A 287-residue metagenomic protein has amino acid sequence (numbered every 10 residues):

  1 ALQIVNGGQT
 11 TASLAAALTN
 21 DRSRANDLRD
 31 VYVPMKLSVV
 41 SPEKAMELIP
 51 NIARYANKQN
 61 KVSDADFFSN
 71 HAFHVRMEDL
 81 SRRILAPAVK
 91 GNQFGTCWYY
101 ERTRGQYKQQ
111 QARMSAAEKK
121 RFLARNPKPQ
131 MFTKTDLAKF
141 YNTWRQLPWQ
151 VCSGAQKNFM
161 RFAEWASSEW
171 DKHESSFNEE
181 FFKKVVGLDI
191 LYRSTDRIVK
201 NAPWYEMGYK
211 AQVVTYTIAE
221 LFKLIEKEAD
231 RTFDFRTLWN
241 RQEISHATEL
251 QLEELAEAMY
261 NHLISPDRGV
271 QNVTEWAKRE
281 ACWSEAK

Functional and structural regions predicted by a protein language model:
I4-N6: Short conserved micro-motifs on helix faces and helix-strand junctions that flank and scaffold key functional residues
G8, I218, A286-K287: Intrinsically disordered, charged low-complexity linkers and terminal tails that flank or connect structured domains
G8-D27: Short active-site loop/helix that positions an aromatic residue
D27-V31, M35-F233: C-terminal catalytic or substrate-handling cores of phosphate/nucleotide- and metal-cofactor-dependent proteins acting
R76-R82, N240-L252: Eukaryote-specific, cytoplasm-facing alpha-helical/coiled-coil scaffolding segments in long proteins
V213, F235-R236, R241-Q242: Domain-level signal for Mg2+-assisted phosphodiester chemistry and nucleotide/NA-binding surfaces in nucleic-acid
E254-K287: Eukaryote-biased recognition of C-terminal alpha-helical segments
